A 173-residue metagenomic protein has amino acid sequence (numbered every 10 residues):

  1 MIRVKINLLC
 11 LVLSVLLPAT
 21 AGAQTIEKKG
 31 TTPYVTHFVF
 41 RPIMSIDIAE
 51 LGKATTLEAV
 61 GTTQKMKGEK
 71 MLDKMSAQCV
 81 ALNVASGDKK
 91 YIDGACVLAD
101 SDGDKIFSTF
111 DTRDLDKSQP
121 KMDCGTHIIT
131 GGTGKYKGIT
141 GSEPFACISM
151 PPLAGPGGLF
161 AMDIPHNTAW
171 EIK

Functional and structural regions predicted by a protein language model:
M1, T20-A23: Glycine-centered signal
M1-L9: Bacterial N-terminal signal peptides that target proteins for export
V4, S14-V15, T36-F38: Short non-domain terminal segments
L8-P18: Bacterial N-terminal signal peptides
A23-K173: Beta-strand-enriched cores of mature, soluble protein domains
